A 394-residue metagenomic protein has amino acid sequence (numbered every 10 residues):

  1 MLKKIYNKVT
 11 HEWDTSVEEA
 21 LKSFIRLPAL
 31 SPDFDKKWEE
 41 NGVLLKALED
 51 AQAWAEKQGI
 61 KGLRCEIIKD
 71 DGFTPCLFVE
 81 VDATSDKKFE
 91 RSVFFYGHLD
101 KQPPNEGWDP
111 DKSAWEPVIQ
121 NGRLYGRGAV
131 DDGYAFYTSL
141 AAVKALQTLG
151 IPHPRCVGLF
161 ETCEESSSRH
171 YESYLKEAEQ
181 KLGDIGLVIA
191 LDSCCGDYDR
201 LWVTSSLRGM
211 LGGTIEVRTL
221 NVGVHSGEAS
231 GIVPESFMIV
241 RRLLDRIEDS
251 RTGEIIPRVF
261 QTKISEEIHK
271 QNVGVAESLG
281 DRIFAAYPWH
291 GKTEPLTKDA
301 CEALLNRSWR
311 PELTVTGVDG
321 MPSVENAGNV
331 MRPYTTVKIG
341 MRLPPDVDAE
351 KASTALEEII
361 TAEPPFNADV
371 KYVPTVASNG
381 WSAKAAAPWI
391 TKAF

Functional and structural regions predicted by a protein language model:
L2-G107, Y334, K338, K351: N-terminal helical capping/dimerization or prosegment-like subdomains of hydrolases acting on amide or phosphate bonds
F89-F160: Active-site metal-coordination/substrate-binding segment of hydrolases, especially metallo-dependent peptidases
V130, N221-G223, M341-A349, S378: A generic structural motif
H153-E235: Histidine/acidic-residue-rich, glycine-tolerant segments that coordinate divalent metal ions
K181, G196, S205, S226-V318 (+2 more regions): Acidic-enriched catalytic cores of C-N bond-cleaving enzymes acting on peptides and small amides
L201-S205, V324-N329: Short beta-strand/turn micro-motifs at beta-sheet edges
L244-D245, T252, A385-F394: Active-site-adjacent substrate-binding region of metalloamidase/peptidase-like peptide-processing proteins
M341-P344, K371-A387: A short beta-alpha structural unit
